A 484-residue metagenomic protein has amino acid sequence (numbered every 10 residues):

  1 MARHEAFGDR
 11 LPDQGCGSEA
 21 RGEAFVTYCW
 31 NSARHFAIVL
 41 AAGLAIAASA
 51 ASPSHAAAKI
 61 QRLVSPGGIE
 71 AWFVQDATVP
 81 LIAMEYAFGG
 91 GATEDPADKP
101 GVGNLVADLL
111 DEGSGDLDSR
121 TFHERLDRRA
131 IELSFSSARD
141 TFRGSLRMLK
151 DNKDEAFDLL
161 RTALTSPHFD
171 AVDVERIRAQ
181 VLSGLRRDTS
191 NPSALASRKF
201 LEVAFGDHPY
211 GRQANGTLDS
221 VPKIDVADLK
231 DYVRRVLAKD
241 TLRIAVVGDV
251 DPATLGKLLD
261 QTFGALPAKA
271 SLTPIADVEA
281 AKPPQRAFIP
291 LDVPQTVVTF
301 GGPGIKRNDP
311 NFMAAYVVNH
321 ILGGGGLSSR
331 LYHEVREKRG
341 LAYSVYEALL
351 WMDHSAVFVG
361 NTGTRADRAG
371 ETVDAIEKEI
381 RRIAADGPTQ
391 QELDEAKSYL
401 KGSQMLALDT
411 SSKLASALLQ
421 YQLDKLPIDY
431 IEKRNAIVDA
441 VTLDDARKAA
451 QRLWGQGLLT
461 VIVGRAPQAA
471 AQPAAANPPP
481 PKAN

Functional and structural regions predicted by a protein language model:
G8-R10, G115, T121-Y232, F300 (+2 more regions): Acidic/histidine-enriched segments that form metal/cofactor-coordinating and catalytic pocket/exosite environments
F36-S49: Bacterial N-terminal signal peptides
A56-L63, F122, G184, E202-L242 (+3 more regions): Histidine-acidic residue clusters that define the catalytic metal-binding segment of zinc metallopeptidase domains
I60, E85-K150, S190, Q213 (+2 more regions): M16/MPP (pitrilysin/insulinase) zinc-metallopeptidase core fold and M16-derived inactive scaffolds
E112-D116, R147-R178, G325-G326, Y346 (+2 more regions): M16/insulysin-pitrilysin zinc metalloprotease superfamily fold
Q180-K199, A281-T296, R336-A342, D353 (+2 more regions): Short acidic/His-enriched helical or mixed secondary-structure segments at domain edges of catalytic enzymes and some
E202, R243-V246, T362, D394-N484: C-terminal regions of mature proteins
G206, Y210, A214, A238-K239 (+4 more regions): An aromatic/glycine/proline-enriched structural segment found at the starts of mature extracellular/organellar domains
